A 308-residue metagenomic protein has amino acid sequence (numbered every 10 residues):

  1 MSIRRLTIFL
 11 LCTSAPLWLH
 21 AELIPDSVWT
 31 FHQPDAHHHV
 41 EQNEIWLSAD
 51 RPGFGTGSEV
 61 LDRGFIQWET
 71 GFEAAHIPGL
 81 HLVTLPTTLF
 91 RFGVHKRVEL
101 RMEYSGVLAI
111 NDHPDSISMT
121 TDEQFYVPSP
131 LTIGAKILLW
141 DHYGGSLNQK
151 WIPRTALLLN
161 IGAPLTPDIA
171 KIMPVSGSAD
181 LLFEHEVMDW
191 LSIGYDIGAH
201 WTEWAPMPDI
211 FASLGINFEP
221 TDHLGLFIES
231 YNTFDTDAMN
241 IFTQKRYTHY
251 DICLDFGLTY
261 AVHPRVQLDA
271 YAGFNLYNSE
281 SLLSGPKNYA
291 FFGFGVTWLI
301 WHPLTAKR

Functional and structural regions predicted by a protein language model:
M1-T7: Bacterial N-terminal signal peptides that target proteins for export
L6, A15, F294-V296: In a subset of proteins, long, contiguous C-terminal domains/tails are tracked
I8-L10, W46: Hydrophobic residues within membrane-embedded alpha helices
L10-L19: Hydrophobic h-region of N-terminal signal peptides that target proteins for export in Gram-negative bacteria
E22-R308: Transmembrane beta-barrel domains of Gram-negative outer membranes and organellar outer membranes
